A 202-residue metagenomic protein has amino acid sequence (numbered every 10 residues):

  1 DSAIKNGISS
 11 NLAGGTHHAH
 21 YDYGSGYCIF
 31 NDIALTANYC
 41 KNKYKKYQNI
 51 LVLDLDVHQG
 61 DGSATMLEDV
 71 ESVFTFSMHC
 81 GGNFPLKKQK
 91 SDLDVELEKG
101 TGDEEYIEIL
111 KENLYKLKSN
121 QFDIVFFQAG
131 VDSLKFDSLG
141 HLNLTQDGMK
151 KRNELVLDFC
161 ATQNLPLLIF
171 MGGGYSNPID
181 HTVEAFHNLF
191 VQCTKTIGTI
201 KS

Functional and structural regions predicted by a protein language model:
D1-S202: A general "terminal functional-core" signal
